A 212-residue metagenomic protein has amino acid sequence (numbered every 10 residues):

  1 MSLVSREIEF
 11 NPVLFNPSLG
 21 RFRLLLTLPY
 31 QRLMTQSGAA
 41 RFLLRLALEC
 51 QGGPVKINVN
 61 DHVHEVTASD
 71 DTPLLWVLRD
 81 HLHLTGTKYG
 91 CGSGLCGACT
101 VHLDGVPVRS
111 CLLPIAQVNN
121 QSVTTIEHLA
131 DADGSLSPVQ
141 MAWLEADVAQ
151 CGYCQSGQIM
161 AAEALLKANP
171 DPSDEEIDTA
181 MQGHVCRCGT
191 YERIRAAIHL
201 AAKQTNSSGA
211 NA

Functional and structural regions predicted by a protein language model:
R6, R21-R23, R32, R41 (+1 more regions): Basic polycationic patches enriched in arginine
F15-P17, L24, A39: Short, linear, compositionally biased motifs with a strong N-terminal bias
Y30-Q31, Q36: Low-complexity, intrinsically disordered or signal/transmembrane-proximal segments
F42-A212: Signature of N-terminal electron-transfer/Fe-S-associated modules in redox systems
